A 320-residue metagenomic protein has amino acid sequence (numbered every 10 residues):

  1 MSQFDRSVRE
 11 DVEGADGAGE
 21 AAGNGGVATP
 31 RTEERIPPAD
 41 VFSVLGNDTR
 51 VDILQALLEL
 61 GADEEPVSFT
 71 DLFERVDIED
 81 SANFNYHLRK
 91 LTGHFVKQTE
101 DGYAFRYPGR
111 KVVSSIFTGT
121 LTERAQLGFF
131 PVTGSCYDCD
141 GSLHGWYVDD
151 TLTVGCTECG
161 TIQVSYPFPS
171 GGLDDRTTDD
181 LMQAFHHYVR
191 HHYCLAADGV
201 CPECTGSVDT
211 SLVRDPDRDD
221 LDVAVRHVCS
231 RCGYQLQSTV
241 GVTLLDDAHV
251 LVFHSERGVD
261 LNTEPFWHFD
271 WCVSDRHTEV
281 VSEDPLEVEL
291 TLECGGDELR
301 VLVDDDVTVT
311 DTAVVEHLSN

Functional and structural regions predicted by a protein language model:
M1-T99, Y103-V228, Y234-N320: Haloarchaeal acidic low-complexity proteome signature biased toward cell-envelope/secretome components but also
